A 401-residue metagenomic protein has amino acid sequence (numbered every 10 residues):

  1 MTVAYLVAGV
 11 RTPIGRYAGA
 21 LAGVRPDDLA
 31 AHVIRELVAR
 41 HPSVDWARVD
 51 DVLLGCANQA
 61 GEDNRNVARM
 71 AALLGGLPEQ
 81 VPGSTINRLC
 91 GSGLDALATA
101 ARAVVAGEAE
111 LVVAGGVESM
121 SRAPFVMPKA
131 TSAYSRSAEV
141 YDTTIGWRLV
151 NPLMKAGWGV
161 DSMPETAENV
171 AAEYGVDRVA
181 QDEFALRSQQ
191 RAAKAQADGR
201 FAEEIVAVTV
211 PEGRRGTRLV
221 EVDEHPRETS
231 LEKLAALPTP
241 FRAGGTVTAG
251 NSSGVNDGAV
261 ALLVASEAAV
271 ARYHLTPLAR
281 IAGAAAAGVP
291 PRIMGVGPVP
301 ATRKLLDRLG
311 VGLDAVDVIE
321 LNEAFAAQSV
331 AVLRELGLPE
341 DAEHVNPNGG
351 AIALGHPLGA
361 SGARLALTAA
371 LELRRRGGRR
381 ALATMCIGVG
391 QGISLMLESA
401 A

Functional and structural regions predicted by a protein language model:
M1-A71, G75, P82, T166-R178 (+5 more regions): Conserved active-site "lid/cap" helical segment
M1-P26, I145-G146, V150, L231-V296 (+5 more regions): Condensing-enzyme catalytic core mediating Claisen C-C bond formation in acyl metabolism
R11, G23, D27-H32, S43 (+3 more regions): N-terminal extracellular/periplasmic Venus flytrap/periplasmic-binding protein-like
N64, G83-S92, N251-V255, I281 (+5 more regions): Active-site nucleophile and cofactor-binding loops and adjacent substrate-binding regions of central metabolic enzymes
I86-E118, A171-R200, A261-A268, L333-R334 (+2 more regions): Active-site-proximal alpha-helical scaffold in enzymes
L111-N169: Flexible glycine-/small-residue-enriched beta->alpha junction loops that bind anionic phosphate/pyrophosphate groups
E168, E204-V206, E212, A282-A353: Active-site pocket-lining segment
